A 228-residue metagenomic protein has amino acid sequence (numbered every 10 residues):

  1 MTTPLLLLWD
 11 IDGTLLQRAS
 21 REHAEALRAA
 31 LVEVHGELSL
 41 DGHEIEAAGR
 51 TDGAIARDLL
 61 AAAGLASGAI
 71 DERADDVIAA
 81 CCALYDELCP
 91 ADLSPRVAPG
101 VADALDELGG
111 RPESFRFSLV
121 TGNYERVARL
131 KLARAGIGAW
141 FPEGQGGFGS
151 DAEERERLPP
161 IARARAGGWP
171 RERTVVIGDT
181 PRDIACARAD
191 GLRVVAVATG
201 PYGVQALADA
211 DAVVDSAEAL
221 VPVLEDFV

Functional and structural regions predicted by a protein language model:
M1-W9, A61-A66, R173: Non-catalytic pre-domain segments flanking phosphatase-related domains
T2-I45, A54-R57: Active-site neighborhood of HAD-like aspartate-dependent phosphohydrolases
L8, E87-L119: Short, acidic loop-to-helix structural element flanking the phosphoryl-transfer center in phosphate-processing enzymes
R28, A54-G68, A162-R165: Helix-loop "lid/cap" segments that line or gate small-molecule binding pockets
P95, S118, N123-V175, P181-D190: Substrate-recognition "cap/lid" segment bordering the active-site pocket of phosphatases
G147, A212-A217: Short acidic-hydrophobic, aromatic-tinged amphipathic segments that line or gate anion-handling sites
V176-V214: Acidic, Mg2+-coordinating phosphoryl-transfer loop and its flanking beta/alpha structural elements, shared across
